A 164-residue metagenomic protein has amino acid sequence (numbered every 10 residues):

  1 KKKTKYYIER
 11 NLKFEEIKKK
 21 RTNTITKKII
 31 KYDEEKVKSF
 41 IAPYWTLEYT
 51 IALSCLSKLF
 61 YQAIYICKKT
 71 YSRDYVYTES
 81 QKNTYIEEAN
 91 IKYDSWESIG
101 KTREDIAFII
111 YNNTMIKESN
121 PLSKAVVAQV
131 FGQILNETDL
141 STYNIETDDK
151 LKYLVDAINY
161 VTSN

Functional and structural regions predicted by a protein language model:
K1-N164: Acidic, divalent-metal-binding catalytic cores of TOPRIM and closely related two-metal-ion phosphodiester/pyrophosphate
